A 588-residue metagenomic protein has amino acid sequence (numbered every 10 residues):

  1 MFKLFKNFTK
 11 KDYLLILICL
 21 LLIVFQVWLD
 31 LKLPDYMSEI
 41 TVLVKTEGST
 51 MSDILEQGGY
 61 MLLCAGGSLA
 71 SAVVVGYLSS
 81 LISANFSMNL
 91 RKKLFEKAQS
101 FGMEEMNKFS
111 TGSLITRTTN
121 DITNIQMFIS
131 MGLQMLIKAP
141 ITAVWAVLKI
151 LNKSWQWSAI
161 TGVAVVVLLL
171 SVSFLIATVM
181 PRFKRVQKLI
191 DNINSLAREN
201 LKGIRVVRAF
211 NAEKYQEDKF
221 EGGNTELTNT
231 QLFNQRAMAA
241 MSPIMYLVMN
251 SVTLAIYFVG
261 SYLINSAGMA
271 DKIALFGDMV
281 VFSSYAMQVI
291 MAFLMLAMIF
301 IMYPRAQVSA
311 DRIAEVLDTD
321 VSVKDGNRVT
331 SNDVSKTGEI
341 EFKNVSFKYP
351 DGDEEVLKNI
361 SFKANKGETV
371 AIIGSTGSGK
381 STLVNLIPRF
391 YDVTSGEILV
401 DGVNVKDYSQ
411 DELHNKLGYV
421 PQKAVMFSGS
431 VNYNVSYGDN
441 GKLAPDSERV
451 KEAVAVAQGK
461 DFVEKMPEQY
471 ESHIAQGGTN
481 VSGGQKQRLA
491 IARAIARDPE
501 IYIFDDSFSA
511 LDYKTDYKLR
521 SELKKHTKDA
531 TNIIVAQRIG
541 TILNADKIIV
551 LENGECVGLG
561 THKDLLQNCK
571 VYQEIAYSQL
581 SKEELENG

Functional and structural regions predicted by a protein language model:
M1-K11, L114: A short amphipathic helical element positioned immediately N-terminal to and/or at the very start of a transmembrane
K10, L14-V74, L78, L151-Q156 (+1 more regions): Transmembrane helix-loop-helix hairpins at lipid-water interfaces of multipass membrane proteins, especially the type-1
L14-Y36, Q57-M61, G76-S80, Q126-I141 (+2 more regions): Alpha-helical segments in transporter systems
L21-L22, L29-V42, L55, L63-T111 (+11 more regions): Juxtamembrane helix-loop junctions of ABC transporter transmembrane domains
G48-T50, W145, K149-V166, F233-R312 (+1 more regions): Helix-loop-helix
S100-E104, N120-I129, L133, I137 (+7 more regions): An intracellular "coupling" helix at the cytosolic face of ABC transporter transmembrane type-1 domains
D333-G588: ABC-type nucleotide-binding domain
